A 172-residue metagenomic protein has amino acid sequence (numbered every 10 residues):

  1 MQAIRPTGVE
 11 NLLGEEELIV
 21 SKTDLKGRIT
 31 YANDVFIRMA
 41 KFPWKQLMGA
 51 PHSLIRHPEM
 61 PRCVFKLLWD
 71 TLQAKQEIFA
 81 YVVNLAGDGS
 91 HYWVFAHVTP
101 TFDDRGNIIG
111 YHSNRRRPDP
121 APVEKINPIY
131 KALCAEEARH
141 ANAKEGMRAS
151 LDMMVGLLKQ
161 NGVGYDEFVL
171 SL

Functional and structural regions predicted by a protein language model:
Q2-L133: Sensory/regulatory domains in signal-transduction proteins
I109-L172: Juxtadomain coupling helices with adjacent low-complexity linkers
